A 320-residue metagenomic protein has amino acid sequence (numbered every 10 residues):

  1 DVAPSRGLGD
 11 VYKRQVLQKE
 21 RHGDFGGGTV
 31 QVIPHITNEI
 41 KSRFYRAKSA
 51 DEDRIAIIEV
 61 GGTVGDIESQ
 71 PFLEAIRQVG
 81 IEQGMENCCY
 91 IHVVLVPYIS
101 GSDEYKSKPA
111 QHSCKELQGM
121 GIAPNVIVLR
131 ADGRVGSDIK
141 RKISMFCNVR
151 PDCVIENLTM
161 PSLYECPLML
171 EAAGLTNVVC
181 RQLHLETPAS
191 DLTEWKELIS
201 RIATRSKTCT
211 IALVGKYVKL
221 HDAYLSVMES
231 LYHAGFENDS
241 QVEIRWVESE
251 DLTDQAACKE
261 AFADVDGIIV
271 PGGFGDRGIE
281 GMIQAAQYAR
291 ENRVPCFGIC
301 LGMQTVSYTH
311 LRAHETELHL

Functional and structural regions predicted by a protein language model:
D1-L8, Y12, H310, E317-L320: Single conserved hydrophobic/aromatic residue that forms the stacking wall/gate of nucleotide- or nucleobase-binding
S5-S240, E250-G267, F274-G275, M282 (+1 more regions): Flexible phosphate-sensing "switch/lid" loops adjacent to ATP/NTP-binding sites across phosphate-transfer
E59, E315-E317: Acidic-residue sensor for enzyme active/binding pockets
G136, M303-Q304, E317: Alpha-helix N-cap/helix-start and coil->helix boundary motif
R245-V247: A short beta-strand-loop structural module common to alpha/beta enzyme folds
D264-R312: Cysteine-nucleophile active-site neighborhood
